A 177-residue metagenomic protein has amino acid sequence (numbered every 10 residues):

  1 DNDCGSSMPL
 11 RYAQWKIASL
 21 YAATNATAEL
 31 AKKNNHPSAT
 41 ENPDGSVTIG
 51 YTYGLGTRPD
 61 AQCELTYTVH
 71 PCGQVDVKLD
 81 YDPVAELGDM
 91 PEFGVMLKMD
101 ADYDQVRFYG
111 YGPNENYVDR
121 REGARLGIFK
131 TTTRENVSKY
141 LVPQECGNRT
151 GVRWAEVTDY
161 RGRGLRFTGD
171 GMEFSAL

Functional and structural regions predicted by a protein language model:
D1-L177: Beta-strand/loop-rich accessory regions of lumenal/periplasmic or secreted enzymes, predominantly carbohydrate-active
